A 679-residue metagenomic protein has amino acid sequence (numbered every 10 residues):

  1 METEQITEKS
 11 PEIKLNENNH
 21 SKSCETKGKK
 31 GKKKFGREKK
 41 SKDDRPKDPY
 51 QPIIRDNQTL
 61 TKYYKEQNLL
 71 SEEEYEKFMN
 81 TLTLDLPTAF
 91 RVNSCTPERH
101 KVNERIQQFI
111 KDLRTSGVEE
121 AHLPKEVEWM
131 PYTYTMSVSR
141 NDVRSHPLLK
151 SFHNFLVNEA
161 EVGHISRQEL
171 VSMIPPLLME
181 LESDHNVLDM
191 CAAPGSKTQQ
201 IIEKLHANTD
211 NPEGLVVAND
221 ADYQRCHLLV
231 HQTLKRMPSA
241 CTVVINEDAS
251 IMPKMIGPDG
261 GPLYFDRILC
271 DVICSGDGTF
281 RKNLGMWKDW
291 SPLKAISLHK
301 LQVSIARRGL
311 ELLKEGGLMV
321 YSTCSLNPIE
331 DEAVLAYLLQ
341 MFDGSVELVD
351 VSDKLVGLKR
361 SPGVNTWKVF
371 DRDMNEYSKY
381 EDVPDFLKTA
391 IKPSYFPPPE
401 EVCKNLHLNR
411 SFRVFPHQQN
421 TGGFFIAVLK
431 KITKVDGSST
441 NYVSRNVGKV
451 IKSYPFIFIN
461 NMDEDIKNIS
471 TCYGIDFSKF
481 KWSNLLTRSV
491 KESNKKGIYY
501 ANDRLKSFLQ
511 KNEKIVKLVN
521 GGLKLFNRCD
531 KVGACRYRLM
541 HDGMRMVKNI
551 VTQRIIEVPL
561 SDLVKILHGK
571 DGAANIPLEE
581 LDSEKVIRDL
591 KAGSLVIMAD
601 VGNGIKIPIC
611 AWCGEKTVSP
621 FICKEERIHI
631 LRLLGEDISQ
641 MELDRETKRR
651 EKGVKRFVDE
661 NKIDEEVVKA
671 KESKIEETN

Functional and structural regions predicted by a protein language model:
E2-S116, E120, F370-L406, N420-N679: Polybasic, low-complexity RNA-engagement segments
D184-A193: Conserved class I S-adenosyl-L-methionine
L205, D210, L313-E315: Helix-to-beta-strand junctions that scaffold the AdoMet/dcAdoMet cofactor pocket in Class I SAM-dependent enzymes
N219-Y264: S-adenosyl-L-methionine
Y223-Q224, L263-R308, L313-K314, L326-E332 (+1 more regions): Mobile active-site "lid"/loop adjacent to the S-adenosyl-L-methionine
L293-S297, E332-V356, F370-M374: Conserved Class I S-adenosyl-L-methionine
L318-T323: Conserved beta-strand signature within the Rossmann-like core of class I S-adenosyl-L-methionine
